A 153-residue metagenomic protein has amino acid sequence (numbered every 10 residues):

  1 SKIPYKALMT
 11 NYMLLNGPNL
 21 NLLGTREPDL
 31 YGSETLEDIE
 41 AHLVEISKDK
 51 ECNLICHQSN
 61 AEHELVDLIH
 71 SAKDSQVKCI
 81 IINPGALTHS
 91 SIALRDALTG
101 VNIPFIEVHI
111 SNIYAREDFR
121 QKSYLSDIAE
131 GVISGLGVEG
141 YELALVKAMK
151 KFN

Functional and structural regions predicted by a protein language model:
M9-Y12: Extreme N-terminal starter segment of soluble prokaryotic enzymes
P18-L20, G85-T88, S111-I113: Short glycine-rich anion-binding loops that position phosphate/pyrophosphate groups of nucleotides and phosphorylated
L23-E37: Glycine- and acidic-residue-enriched helix-capping/strand-helix junction motifs
E40-H57: Short beta-strand elements in bilobed, periplasmic/extracellular small-molecule ligand-binding domains
I55-H57, I81, I106-V108, G131-I133: Hydrophobic/aromatic beta-strand patches that form the interior of the parallel beta-sheet core in alpha/beta enzyme
S59-I80, A86-N102: N-terminal small/polar loop signature for handling phosphorylated ligands or for N-terminal nucleophile
G100-R116: Short, acidic/small-residue loops that bind anionic groups at enzyme active sites
A115-N153: Short, glycine-/small-residue-rich phosphate/pyrophosphate-handling segment
